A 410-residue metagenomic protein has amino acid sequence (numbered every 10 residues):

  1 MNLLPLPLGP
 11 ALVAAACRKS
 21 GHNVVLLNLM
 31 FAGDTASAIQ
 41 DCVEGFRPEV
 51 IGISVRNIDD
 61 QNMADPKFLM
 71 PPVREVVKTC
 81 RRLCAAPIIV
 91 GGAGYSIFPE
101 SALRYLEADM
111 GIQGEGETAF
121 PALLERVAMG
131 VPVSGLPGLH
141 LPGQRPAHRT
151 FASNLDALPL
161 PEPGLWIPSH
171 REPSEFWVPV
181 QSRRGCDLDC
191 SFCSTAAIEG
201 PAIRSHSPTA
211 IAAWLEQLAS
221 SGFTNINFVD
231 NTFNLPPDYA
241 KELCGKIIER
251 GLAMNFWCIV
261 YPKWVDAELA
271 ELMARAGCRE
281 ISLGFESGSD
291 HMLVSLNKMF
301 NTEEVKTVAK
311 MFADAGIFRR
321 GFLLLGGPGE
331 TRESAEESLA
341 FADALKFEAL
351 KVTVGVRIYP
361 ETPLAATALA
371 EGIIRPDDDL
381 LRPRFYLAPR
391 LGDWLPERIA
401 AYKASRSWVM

Functional and structural regions predicted by a protein language model:
M1-S220: Acidic, low-complexity intrinsically disordered segments
L29-A32, Y261, G288-N297, A309-S334 (+2 more regions): Conserved strand-turn element in the central/C-terminal portion of the radical SAM core barrel that lines
G52-V55, G116, A270-G288, L350-V356: Non-cysteine beta-strand/loop elements that form the S-adenosyl-L-methionine
D59-M63, D290-S295, P363: A short acidic, helix-capping loop that chelates divalent metal ions and anchors anionic groups
P99-Y105, L269, G329-D343: Catalytic cores of alpha/beta
H140-G143, F318, E333-M410: C-terminal accessory regions of radical SAM enzymes
L160-F322, A340: Radical SAM [4Fe-4S] cluster-binding motif and immediate context
